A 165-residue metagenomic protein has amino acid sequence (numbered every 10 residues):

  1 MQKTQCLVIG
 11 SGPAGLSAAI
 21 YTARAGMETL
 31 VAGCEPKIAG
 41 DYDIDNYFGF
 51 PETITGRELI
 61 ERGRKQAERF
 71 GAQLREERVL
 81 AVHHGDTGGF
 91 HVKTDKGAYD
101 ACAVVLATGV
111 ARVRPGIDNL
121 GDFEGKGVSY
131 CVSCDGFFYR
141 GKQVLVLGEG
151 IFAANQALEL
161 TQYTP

Functional and structural regions predicted by a protein language model:
M1-L7, L30, L74-K142: FAD-binding core/adjacent interface of flavoenzyme oxidoreductases
K3, V8-L30, E124, C131-P165: Rossmann-like dinucleotide/flavin-binding elements
G15-S17, I38-D41: Short N-terminal binding/cap micro-motifs at the start of the first secondary-structure element
R24-M27, K37, E68-R75, H84 (+3 more regions): Generic secondary-structure signature for well-ordered alpha-helical cores
C34-K37, G150: Residues in the short beta-alpha loop(s) of Rossmann-like NAD(P)-binding domains
A39, R114-P115, A154-A157: Glycine/Thr-rich phosphate-binding loops of Rossmann-like dinucleotide-binding domains
G40-A98: N-terminal Rossmann-like dinucleotide/flavin-binding domain of flavoprotein oxidoreductases that bind FAD/FMN
